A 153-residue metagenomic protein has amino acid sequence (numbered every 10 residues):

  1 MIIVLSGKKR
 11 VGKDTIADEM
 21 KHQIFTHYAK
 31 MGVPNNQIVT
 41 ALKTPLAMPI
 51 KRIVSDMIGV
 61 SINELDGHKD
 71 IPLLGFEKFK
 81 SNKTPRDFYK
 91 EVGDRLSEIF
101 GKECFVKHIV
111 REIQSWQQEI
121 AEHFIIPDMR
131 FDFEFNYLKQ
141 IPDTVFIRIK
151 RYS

Functional and structural regions predicted by a protein language model:
M1-I3, T40, V145: Extreme N-terminal starter segment of soluble prokaryotic enzymes
I3-L5, I126: Hydrophobic anchor at the beta1->P-loop junction of P-loop NTPases
V11: ATP-binding Walker
D14: Walker A/P-loop
V33-V39, P45-A121: ATP-dependent small-molecule kinase phosphotransfer cores that center on conserved nucleotide phosphate-binding segments
H108-S153: ATP-dependent NMP and nucleoside kinases share a basic, alpha-helical "lid"
